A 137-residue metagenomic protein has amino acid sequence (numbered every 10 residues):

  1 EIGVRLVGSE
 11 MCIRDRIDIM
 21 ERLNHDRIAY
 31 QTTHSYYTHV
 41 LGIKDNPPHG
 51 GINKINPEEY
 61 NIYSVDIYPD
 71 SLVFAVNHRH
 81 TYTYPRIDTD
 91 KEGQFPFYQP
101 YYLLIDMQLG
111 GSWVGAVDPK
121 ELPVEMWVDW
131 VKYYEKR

Functional and structural regions predicted by a protein language model:
E1-G8, C12-I13: Single conserved hydrophobic/aromatic residue that forms the stacking wall/gate of nucleotide- or nucleobase-binding
E10, R14-E59: Glycine-aromatic-enriched beta-strand/loop faces of beta-sandwich-type recognition domains, especially lectin-like
R16, D129-W130: Extracellular/lumenal ectodomain signal focusing on beta-strand-rich modules and carbohydrate-recognition contexts
D18-E21, Q31, S64, V73 (+1 more regions): Structural recognition of the beta-strand scaffold that forms the well-ordered cores of secreted hydrolase catalytic
R22, W130-R137: Short beta-strand-to-coil "C-cap" segments at the C-terminal boundary of structured domains/repeats, marking
I55, V73-V128, K136: Aromatic sugar-binding interfaces of carbohydrate-active proteins
N56-V73: Localized edge beta-strand/strand-to-loop motifs within extracellular or lumenal beta-rich domains
